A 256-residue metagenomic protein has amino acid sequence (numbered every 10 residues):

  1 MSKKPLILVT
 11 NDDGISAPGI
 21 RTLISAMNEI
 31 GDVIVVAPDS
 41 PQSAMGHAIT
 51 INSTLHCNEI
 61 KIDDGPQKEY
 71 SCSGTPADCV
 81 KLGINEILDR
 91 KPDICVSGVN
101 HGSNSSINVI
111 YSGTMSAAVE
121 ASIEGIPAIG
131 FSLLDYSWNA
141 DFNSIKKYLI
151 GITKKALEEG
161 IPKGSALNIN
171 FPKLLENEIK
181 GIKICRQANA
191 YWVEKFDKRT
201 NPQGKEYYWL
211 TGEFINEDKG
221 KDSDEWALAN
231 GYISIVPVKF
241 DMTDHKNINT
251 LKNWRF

Functional and structural regions predicted by a protein language model:
S2-T10, P18-E86, K91: A cross-family phosphate/adenosyl-ligand binding-site feature
T10, V36-P38, S97-N100, F131-S132 (+2 more regions): Short beta-strand segments
I94: Short, Asp-centered acidic motifs that coordinate Mg2+ and/or phosphate in catalytic or ligand-binding sites
S103-S112: Glycine/threonine-rich flexible loop motifs
A117-A121: Hydrophobic/aromatic ligand-binding patch that stacks against planar heteroaromatic rings of cofactors or nucleotides
I129-A156: Short, glycine-/small-residue-rich phosphate/pyrophosphate-handling segment
P162, A166, P172-F256: C-terminal accessory domains and tails appended to enzymatic cores
